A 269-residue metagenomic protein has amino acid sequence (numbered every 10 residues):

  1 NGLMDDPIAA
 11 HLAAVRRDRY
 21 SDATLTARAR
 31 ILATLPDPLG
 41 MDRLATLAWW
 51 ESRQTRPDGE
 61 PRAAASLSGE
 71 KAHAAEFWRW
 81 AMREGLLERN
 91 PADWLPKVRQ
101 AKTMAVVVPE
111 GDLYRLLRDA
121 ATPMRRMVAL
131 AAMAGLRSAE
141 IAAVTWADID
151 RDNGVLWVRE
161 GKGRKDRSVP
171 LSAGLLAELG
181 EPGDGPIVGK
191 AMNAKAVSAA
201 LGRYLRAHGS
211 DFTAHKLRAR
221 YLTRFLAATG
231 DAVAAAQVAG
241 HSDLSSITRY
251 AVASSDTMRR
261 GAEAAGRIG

Functional and structural regions predicted by a protein language model:
A9-M104, G209: N-terminal core-binding DNA-recognition domain of tyrosine recombinases/integrases
A75, R125-A139, V155-L156, T223-R224 (+1 more regions): Short pre-functional
L87, R99-V106, E110-S138, A142: Basic, Lys/Arg- and aromatic-enriched nucleic-acid-binding interface segment
L87-R89, Q100-R115, G163-A173, G183-I187: DNA breakage-rejoining catalytic core of tyrosine-based enzymes
E140-I141, F212-T213, L222, G230-H241 (+1 more regions): Active-site-proximal segment of tyrosine recombinases
A143-L179, S245: Conserved tyrosine-mediated DNA breakage-rejoining catalytic core shared by Y-recombinases
E160-G163, A232, A239-A264: Catalytic-site neighborhood detector that most strongly recognizes the C-terminal catalytic loop/helix of tyrosine
S172-D211, Y221: Active-site/catalytic core of tyrosine-dependent DNA strand-transfer enzymes
